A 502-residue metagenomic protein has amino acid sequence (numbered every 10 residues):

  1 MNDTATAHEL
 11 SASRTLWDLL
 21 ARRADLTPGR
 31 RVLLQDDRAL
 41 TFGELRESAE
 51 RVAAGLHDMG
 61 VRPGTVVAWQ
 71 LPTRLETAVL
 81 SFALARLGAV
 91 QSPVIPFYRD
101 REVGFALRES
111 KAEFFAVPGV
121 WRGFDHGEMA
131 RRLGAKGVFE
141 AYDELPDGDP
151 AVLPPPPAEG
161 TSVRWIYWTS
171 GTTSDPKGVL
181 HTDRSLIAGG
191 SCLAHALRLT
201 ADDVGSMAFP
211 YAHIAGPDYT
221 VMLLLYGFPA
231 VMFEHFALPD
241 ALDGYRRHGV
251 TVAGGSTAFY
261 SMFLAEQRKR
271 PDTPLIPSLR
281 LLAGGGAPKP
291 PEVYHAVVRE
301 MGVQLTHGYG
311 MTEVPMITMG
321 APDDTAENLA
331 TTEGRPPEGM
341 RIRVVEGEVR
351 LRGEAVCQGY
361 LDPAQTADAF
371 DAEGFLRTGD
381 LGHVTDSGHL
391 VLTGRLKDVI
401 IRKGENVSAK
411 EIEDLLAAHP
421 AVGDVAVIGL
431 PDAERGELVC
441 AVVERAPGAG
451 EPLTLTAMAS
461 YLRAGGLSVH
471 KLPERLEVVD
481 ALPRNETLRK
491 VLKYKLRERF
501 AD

Functional and structural regions predicted by a protein language model:
H8-S13, W17, A21, R31-R74 (+4 more regions): Conserved AMP-binding/adenylate-forming core of the ANL superfamily
S13, P28-G29, D149-W168, D175 (+2 more regions): Conserved pre-ATP/AMP-binding loop-to-beta segment of ANL
D58-M59, R86-D147, P154, P447: Structural core segment of the AMP-binding/adenylate-forming
Y98-F105, F115-V117, A253, G353 (+4 more regions): AMP-binding/adenylate-forming catalytic core of the ANL superfamily
I187-V204, Y211-V252, M262, E266-R270: Conserved AMP-binding/adenylation subdomain of ANL enzymes
L225, V250-G254, L264-E327, R341: Gly/Ser/Thr-rich phosphate-binding loop
R335-G339, V345-A369, E405-V407: Conserved ATP/PPi-binding loop(s) of AMP-dependent carboxylate-activating enzymes
L467, V479-F500: Flexible lysine-rich "adenylation lid" loop at the C-terminal edge of ANL adenylation domains
